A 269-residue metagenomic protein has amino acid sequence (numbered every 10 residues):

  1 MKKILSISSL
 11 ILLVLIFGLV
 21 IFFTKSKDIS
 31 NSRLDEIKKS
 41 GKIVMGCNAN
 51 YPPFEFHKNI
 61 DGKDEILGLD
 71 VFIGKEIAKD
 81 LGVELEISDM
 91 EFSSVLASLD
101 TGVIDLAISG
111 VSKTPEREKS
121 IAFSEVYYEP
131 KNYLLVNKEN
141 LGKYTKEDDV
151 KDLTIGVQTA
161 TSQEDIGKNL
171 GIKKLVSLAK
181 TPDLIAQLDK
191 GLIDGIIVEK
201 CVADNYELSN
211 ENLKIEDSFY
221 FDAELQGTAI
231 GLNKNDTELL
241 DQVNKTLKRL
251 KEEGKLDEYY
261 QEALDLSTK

Functional and structural regions predicted by a protein language model:
F17-D28, S162-A179, K214-Y220, K245-K269: Ligand-binding clefts/hinges and TM-proximal coupling segments of bilobed small-molecule sensing domains
D28, V71-D80, D152, T159-T161 (+1 more regions): Extended ligand-binding regions for polar small-molecule ligands
D28-G110: Extracytoplasmic small-molecule ligand-binding "clamshell" domains of the periplasmic binding protein/Venus flytrap
L34, E65-L69, E118-Y128, I215-F219 (+1 more regions): A structural signal for short loop-to-beta-strand junctions that line the ligand-binding cleft of periplasmic/secreted
V44-P52, I66-K79, P130-D183, K200-V202: Bilobed "Venus flytrap"/periplasmic-binding protein-like clamshell domains and structurally analogous long
A49, E129-V136, K200, D204-K248 (+1 more regions): Periplasmic-binding protein-like
K75, K79, E84-D149, F221-D222: Acidic, polar ligand-binding/catalytic clefts
S93-A97, V111-K119, I166-N169, D189 (+1 more regions): A ligand-binding cleft/hinge motif common to bilobed small-molecule-binding domains
